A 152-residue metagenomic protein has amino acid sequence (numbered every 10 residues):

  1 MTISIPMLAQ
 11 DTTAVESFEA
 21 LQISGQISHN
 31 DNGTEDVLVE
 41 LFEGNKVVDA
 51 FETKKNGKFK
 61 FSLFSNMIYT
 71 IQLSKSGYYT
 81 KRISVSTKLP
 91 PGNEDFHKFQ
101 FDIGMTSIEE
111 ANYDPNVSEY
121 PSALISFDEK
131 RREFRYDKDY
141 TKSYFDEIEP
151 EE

Functional and structural regions predicted by a protein language model:
M1-E19: Bacterial Sec-dependent N-terminal signal peptides
T12, F18-V37: Structural motif
E35-V39, Y69, K81: Short beta-strand/loop motifs in extracellular/secreted proteins, especially within beta-sandwich accessory domains
L41-E43: Conserved aromatic beta-strand anchor motif in extracellular beta-sandwich/beta-rich domains
K46-K58: Short, acidic Ser/Thr/Gly-rich low-complexity loop/linker segments typical of extracellular and cell-surface proteins
K60-T70, S76: Short Pro-Gly-centered beta-turn/loop motif in secreted/extracellular proteins
S74-K88: A short, solvent-exposed loop/turn motif at the edges and junctions of modular extracellular/periplasmic domains
S84, L89-E152: Surface-exposed, low-complexity/disordered segments and acidic/polar micro-motifs at processing/linker regions
